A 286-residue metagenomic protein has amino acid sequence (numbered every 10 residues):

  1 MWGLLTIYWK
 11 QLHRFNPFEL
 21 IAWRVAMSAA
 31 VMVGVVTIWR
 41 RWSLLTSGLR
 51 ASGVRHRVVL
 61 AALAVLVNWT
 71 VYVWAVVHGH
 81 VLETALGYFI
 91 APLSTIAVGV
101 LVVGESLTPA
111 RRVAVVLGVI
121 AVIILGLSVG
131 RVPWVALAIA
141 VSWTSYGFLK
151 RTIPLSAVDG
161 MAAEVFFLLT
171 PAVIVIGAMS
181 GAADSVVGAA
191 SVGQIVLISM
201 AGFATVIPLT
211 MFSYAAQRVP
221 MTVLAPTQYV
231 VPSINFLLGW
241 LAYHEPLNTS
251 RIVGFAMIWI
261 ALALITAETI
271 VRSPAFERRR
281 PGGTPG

Functional and structural regions predicted by a protein language model:
M1-A22, I120-T152, I174, L238 (+1 more regions): Glycine-/small-residue-enriched transmembrane alpha-helix faces in small-molecule transporters and effluxers
M1-L4, Y8, V59-V76, A138-L149 (+2 more regions): Hydrophobic alpha-helical transmembrane segments of multi-pass membrane transport proteins, especially secondary
R14-L20, T70-G87, T210-T227, P246: Structural motif at transmembrane-helix junctions in multi-pass transporters
A30-L60, P109, M161, F166-I198 (+2 more regions): Membrane-interface interhelical linkers
M32, A110-S128, I139-V141, S250-T269: Hydrophobic transmembrane alpha-helices of multi-pass small-molecule transport proteins
W74, A91-A110, S233-I252: C-terminal transmembrane-helix exit sites in multi-pass transporters
L86-I90, A157-F167, V206-L241: Helix-helix packing/entry segments at the starts of transmembrane helices
Y229-G286: C-terminal-most transmembrane helix of multi-pass membrane proteins
